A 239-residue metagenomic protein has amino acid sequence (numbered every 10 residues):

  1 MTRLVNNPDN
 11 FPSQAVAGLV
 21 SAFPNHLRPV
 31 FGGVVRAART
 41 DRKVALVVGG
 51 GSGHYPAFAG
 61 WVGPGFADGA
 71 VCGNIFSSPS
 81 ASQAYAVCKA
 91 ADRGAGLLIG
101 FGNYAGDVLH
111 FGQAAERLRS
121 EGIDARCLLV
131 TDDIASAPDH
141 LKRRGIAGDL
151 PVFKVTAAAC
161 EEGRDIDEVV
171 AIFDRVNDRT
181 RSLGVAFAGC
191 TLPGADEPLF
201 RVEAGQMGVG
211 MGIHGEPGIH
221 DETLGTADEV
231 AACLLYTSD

Functional and structural regions predicted by a protein language model:
M1-L46: N-terminal amphipathic/basic leader segments beginning at the initiator methionine
R42-G49, F58-V71, S136, M207-T223: Gly-rich Lys/Arg/Thr-decorated short loops/hinges at beta-loop-alpha junctions or inter-strand turns that position
G51-P56, G102-H110, G145-D149: Gly/Ser/Thr-rich loops at beta-strand to alpha-helix junctions that form or flank small-molecule/cofactor-binding
H54, W61-R93: Glycine-rich oxoanion-binding loops at beta->alpha junctions
A70-I75, R119-K142: Short, acidic/small-residue loops that bind anionic groups at enzyme active sites
V108-E121: Short Gly/Thr/Asp-enriched flexible loops that form oxyanion-binding sites at enzyme active sites
S136-R143, F153-H214: Internal, active-site/partner-interface "lid" segment
Y236-D239: Conserved small/polar residues in nucleotide/adenosyl-binding loops
